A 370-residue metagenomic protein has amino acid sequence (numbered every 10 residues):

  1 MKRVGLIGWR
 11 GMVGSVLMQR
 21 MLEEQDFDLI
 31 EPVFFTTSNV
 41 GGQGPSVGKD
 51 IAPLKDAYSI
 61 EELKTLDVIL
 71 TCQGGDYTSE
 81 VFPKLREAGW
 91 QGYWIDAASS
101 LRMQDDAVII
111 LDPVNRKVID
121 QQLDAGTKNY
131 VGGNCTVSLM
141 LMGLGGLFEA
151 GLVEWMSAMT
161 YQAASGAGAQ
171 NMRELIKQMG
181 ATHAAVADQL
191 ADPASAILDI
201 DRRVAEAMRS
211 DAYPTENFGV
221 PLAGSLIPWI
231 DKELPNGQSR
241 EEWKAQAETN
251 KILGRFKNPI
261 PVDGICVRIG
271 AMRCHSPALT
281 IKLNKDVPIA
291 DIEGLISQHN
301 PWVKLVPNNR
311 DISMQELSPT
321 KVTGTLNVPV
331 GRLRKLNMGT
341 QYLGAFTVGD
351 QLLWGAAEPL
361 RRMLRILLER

Functional and structural regions predicted by a protein language model:
M1-N217, K257-P261, V328-P329, L333-M338 (+3 more regions): N-terminal Rossmann-like NAD(P) cofactor-binding subdomain of oxidoreductases, focused on the glycine-rich
I69, A164-R370: Charged docking surfaces used in two-component/phosphorelay signaling
